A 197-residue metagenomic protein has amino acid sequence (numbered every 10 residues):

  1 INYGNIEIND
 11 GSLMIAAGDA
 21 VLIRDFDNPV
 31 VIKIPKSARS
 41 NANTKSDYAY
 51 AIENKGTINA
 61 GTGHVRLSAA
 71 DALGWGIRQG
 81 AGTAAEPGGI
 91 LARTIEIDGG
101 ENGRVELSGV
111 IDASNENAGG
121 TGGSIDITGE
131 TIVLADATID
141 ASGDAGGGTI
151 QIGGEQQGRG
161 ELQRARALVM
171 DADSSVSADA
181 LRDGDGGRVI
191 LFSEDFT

Functional and structural regions predicted by a protein language model:
I1-T197: Extracellular and secretory-pathway beta-repeat/beta-biased strand scaffolds
